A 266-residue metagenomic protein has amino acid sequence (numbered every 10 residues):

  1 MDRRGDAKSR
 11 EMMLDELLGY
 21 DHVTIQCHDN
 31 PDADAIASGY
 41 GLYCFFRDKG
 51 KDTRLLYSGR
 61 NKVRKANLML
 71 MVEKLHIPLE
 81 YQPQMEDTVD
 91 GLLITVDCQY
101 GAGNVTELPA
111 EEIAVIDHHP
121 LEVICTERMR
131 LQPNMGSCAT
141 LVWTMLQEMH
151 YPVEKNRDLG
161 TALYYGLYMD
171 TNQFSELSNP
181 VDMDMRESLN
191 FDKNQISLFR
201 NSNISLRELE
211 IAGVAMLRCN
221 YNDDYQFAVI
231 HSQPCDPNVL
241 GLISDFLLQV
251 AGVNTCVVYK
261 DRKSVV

Functional and structural regions predicted by a protein language model:
D2-N30, Y40-R47, V123-K263: A structured phosphate/pyrophosphate-recognition subdomain
Y20-E86: Anionic-ligand anchoring segments at beta-strand to alpha-helix junctions in alpha/beta enzyme folds, i.e., glycine
H22, D52-R54, L92, E111-E112 (+1 more regions): Residues at the starts of beta-strands that form the adenosine-phosphate
K62-V63, I116, P237: Active-site environment of divalent metal-dependent phosphoester hydrolases
N67-M71, D87-V89, Y225-Q233: Short, basic, glycine/proline-bearing loop/turn elements
E73-R128: Active-site cofactor/cluster-binding pocket
